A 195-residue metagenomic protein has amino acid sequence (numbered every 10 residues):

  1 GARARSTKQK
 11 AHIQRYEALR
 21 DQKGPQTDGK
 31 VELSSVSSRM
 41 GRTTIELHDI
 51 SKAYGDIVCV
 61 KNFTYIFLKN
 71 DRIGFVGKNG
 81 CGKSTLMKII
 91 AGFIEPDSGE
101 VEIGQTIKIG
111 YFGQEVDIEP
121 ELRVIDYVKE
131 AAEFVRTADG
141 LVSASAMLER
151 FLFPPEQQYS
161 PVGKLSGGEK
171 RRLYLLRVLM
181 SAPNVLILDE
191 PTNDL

Functional and structural regions predicted by a protein language model:
G1-Q9: Short intracellular "coupling" helices and adjacent cytoplasmic loop segments at the cytosolic face of multi-pass
K8-R15, R20: Interdomain "pre-motor" coupling segment immediately N-terminal to P-loop NTPase/helicase cores
K23-Q26: Amphipathic alpha-helical coiled-coil segments
G29, L33-L195: ABC ATP-binding cassette signature C-motif
